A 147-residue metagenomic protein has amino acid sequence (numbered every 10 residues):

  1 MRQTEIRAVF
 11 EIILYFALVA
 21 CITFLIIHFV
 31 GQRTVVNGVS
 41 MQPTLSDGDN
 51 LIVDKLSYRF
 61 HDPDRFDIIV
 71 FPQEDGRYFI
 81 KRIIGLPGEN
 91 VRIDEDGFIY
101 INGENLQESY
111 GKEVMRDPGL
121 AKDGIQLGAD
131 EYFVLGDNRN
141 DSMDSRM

Functional and structural regions predicted by a protein language model:
R2-F10, L14, L25, F29-V35 (+1 more regions): Soluble "head" domains of membrane/secretory-pathway proteins
